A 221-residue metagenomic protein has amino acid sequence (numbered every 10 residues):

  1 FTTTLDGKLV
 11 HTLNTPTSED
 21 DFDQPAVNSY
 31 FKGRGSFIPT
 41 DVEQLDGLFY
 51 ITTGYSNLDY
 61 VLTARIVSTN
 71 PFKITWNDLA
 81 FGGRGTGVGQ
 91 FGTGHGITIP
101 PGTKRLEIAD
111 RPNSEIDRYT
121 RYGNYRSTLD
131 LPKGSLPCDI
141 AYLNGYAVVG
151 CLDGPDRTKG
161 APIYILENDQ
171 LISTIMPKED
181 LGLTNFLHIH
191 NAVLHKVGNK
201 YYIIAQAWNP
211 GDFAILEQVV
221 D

Functional and structural regions predicted by a protein language model:
F1, L48-T52, R105-I108, Y146-G150 (+1 more regions): Conserved beta-propeller blade signature
T4-K8, R65-N70, T120-N124, L166-Q170 (+1 more regions): Short loop/turn segments that connect beta-strands within beta-propeller blades
L5, G54-S56, G102, R111 (+2 more regions): Short loop/turn segments immediately following the C-termini of beta-strands
L5-P25, F72-G83, R126-L131, L171-K178: Beta-propeller fold detector
S18-L48, R84-R105, N113, P132-P155 (+1 more regions): Beta-rich, blade/repeat-based domains predominating in secreted/periplasmic proteins but also intracellular
D59-L62, R157-I163, G211-V219: Structural motif
L183-D221: Blade-level signature of beta-propeller repeat domains, shared across WD40, Kelch, NHL, RCC1 and BNR/Asp-box propellers
